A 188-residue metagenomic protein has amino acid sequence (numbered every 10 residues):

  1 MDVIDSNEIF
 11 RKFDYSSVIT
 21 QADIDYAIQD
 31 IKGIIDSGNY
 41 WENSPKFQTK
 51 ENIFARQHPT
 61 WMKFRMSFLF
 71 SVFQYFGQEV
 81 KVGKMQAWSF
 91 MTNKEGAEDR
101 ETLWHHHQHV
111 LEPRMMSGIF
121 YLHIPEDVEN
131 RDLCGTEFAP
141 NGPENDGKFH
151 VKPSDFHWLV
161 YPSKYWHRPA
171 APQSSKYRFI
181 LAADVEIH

Functional and structural regions predicted by a protein language model:
M1-K81, E101: Non-heme Fe(II)/2-oxoglutarate
D23, A27-I35, I119-Y121, L181-I187: Short, Φ-rich (hydrophobic/aromatic) sequence segments
Q78-A171, K176-I180, E186-I187: Catalytic core of non-heme Fe(II) oxygenases with the double-stranded beta-helix
